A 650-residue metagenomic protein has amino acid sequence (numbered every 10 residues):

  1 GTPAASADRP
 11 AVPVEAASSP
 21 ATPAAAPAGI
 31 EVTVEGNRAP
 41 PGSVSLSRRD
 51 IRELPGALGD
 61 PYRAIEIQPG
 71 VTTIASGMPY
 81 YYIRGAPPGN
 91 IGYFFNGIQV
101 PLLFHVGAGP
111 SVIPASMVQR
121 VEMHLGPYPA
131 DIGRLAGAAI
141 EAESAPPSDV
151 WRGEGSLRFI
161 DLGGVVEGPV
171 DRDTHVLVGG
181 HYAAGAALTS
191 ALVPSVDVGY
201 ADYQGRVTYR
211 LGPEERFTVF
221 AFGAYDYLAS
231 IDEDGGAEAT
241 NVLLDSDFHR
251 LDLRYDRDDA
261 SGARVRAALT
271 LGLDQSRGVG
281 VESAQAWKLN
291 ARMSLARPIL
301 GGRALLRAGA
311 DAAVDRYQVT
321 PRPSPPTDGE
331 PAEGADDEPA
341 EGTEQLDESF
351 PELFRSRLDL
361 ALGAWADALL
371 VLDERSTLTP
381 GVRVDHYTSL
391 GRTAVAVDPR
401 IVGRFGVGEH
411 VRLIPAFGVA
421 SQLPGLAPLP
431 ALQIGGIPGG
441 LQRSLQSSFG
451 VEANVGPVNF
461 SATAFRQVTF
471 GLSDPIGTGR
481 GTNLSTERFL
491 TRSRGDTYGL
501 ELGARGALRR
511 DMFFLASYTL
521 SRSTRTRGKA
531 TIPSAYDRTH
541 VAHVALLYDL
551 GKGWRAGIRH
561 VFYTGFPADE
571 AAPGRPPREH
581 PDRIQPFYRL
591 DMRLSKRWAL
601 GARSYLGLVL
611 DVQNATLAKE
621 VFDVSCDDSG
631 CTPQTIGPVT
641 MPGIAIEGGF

Functional and structural regions predicted by a protein language model:
R9-T22, A28-P129, A139, A145 (+1 more regions): Periplasmic N-terminal accessory/gating domains of Gram-negative outer-membrane beta-barrel systems
P23, K288-S294, E352-R357, G363-W365 (+5 more regions): Outer membrane beta-barrel strand-and-loop segments of large Gram-negative receptors, especially TonB-dependent
Q99, P323, D328-E330, G342 (+4 more regions): Surface-exposed extracellular loop regions of Gram-negative outer-membrane beta-barrel proteins, predominantly
A108-S111, Q119-P129, A136-G168, V178-Y182 (+2 more regions): Short strand-turn segments of transmembrane beta-barrel domains in outer membranes, especially the first one or two
E154, F159-Y182, P194-Y227, V242-R264 (+1 more regions): Transmembrane beta-barrel wall of Gram-negative outer-membrane proteins
F222, R303-R307, D311, L353-T469 (+2 more regions): Structural signature of Gram-negative outer-membrane beta-barrels, strongest in the C-terminal barrel of TonB-dependent
R375, R466-V468, F489-D569: Gram-negative outer-membrane beta-barrel transporters
F514, F562-A571, S595-F650: C-terminal beta-signal and adjacent terminal beta-strands/loops of Gram-negative outer-membrane beta-barrel proteins
